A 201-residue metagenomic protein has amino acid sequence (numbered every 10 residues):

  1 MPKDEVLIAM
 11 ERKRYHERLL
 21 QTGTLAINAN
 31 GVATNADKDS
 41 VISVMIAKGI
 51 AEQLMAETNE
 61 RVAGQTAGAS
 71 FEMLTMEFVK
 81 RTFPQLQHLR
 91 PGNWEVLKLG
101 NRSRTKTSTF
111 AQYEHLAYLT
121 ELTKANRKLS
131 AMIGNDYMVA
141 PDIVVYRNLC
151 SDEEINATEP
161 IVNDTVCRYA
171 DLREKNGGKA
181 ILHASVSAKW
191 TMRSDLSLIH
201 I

Functional and structural regions predicted by a protein language model:
M1-R102: Nuclease-adjacent, charged terminal/linker segments that flank catalytic cores
M55-V162: Acidic-basic catalytic patches of nuclease active cores, encompassing PD-(D/E)XK and other metal-cofactor nuclease
E57-A63, G134, A170-A184: Intrinsically disordered, low-complexity acidic Ser/Thr-rich regulatory segments
I143, L182-A188: Conserved catalytic cores of phosphodiester-cleaving nucleases, focusing on short active-site segments
C150-D152, K189-D195: Short acidic, S/G/P-rich loop/turn micro-motifs used as interaction or catalytic elements
P160-E174: Active-site glycine-rich loop that binds ribose-phosphate moieties when present
I199-I201: Conserved small/polar residues in nucleotide/adenosyl-binding loops
